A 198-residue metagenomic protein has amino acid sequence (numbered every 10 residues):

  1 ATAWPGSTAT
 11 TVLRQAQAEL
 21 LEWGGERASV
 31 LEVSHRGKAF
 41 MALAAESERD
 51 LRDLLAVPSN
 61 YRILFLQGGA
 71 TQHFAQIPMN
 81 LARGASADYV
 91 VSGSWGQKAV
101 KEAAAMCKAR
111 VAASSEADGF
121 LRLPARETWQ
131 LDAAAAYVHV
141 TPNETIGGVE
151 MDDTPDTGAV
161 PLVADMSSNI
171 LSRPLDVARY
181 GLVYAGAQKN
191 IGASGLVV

Functional and structural regions predicted by a protein language model:
A1, I63-Q67, Y89, V111-S114 (+3 more regions): General beta-strand structural signal in soluble alpha/beta enzymes
A1-S34: N-terminal "arm"/small-domain region of PLP-dependent enzymes with the aminotransferase-like
T2-S7, A70-H73, G93-G96, T145: Gly/Ser/Thr-rich loops at beta-strand to alpha-helix junctions that form or flank small-molecule/cofactor-binding
G24-H73, N80, S94, E102: Conserved N-terminal alpha-helix of the aminotransferase class I/II PLP-enzyme fold
T71-V138: PLP-dependent aminotransferase-like
K98-V100, G119-P124, L171-L175, G192-L196: Short, charged, surface-exposed secondary-structure boundary motifs
A103, S114-I170, L182: Active-site phosphate-binding strand-loop segment of PLP-dependent enzymes
Y180-V198: Active-site PLP attachment segment
